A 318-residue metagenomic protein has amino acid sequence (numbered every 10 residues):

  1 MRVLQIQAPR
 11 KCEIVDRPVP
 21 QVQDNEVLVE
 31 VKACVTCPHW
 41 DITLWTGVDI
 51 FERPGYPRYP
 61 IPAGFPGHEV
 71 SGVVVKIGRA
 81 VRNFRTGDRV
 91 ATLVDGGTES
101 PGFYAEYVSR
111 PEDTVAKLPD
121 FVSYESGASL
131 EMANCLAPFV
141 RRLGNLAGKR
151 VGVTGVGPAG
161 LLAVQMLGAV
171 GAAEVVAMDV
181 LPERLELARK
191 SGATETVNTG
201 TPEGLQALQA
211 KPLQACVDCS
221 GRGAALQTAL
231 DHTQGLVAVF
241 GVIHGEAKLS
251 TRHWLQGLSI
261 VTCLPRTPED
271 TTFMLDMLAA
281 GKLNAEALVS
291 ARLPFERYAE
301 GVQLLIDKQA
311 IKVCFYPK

Functional and structural regions predicted by a protein language model:
V3, P268-K318: C-terminal hydrophobic helical "lid"/dimerization subdomain of Rossmann-like NAD(P)H-dependent oxidoreductases
P20-V35, D49-G96: Glycine-rich beta-strand-centered segment in the early N-terminal region that forms part of a ligand/cofactor-binding
I42-I50: Short Gly/aromatic-enriched secondary-structure transition segments
Y56-A63, H68, N83, T92-T154: NAD(P)H dinucleotide-binding glycine-rich loop of Rossmann-like/cofactor-binding domains, especially the beta1-alpha1
A91, V217, A238: N-terminal Rossmann-like NAD(P) cofactor-binding module of classical short-chain dehydrogenase/reductase
S123-T201: Mid-domain Rossmann-like dinucleotide-binding core that forms the NAD(H)/NADP(H) cofactor-binding site
T201-K211: Short amphipathic alpha-helix with an adjacent loop that forms part of the alpha/beta core around
G223-K282, P317-K318: Glycine-rich phosphate-binding loop and adjacent beta-alpha segment of Rossmann(oid) nucleotide-cofactor-binding
